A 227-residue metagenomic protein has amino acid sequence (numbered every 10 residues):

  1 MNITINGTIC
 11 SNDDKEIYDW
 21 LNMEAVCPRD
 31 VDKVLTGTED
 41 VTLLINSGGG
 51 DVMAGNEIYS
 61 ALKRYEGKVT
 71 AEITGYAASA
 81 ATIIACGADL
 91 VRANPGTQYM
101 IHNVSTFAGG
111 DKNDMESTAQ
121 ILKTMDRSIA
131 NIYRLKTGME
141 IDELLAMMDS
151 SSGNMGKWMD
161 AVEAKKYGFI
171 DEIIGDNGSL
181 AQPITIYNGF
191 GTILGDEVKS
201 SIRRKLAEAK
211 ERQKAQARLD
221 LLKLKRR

Functional and structural regions predicted by a protein language model:
M1-A80, A88-R227: N-terminal organellar transit peptides
